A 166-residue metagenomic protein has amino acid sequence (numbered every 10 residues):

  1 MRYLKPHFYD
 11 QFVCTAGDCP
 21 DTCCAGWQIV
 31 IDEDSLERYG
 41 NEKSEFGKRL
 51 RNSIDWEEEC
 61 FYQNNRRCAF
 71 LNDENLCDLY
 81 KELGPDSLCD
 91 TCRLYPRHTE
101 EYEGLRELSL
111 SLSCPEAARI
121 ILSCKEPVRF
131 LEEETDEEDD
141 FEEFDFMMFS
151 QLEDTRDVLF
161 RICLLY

Functional and structural regions predicted by a protein language model:
M1-N75, Y80-S87, L94-R129: N-terminal cysteine/histidine-rich coordination modules
A117, L122, F130-F144: Flanking helices and flexible, charged tails adjoining ferredoxin-like Fe-S electron-transfer domains in multi-subunit
E133, D140-F160: A conserved mid-domain beta-alpha-beta active-site/ligand-binding segment of alpha/beta enzyme cores
Y166: Conserved small/polar residues in nucleotide/adenosyl-binding loops
